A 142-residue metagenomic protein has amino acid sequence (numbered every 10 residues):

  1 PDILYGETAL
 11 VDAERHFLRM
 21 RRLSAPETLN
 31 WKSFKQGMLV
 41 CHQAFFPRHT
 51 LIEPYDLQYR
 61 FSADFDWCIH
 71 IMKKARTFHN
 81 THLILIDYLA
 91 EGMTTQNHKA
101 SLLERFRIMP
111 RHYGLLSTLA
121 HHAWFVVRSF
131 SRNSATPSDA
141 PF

Functional and structural regions predicted by a protein language model:
P1-I3: Conserved donor-nucleotide/metal-binding helix-loop-beta segment in metal-dependent transferases, i.e., the alpha-helix
G6, D12, R19-E104: Conserved nucleotide-sugar donor-binding catalytic segment
T8-H16, M38-F46, G114-V126, D139: Low-complexity, flexible helical/coil segments
D87-F142: Hydrophobic helical membrane-anchoring modules
